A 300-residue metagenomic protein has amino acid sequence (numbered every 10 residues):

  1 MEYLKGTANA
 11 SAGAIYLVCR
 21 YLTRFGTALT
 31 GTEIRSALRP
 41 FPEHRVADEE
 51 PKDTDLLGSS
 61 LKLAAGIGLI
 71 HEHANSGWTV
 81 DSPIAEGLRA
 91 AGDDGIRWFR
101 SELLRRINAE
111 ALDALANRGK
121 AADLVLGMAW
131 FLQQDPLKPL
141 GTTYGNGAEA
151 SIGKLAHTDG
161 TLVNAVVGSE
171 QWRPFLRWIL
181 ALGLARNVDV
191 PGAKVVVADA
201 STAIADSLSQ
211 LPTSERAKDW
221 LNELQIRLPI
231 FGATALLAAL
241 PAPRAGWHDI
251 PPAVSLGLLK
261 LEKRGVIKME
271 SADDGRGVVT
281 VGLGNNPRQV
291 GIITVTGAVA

Functional and structural regions predicted by a protein language model:
M1-A300: Donor-sugar nucleotide-binding helix/loop cap in glycosyltransferases
